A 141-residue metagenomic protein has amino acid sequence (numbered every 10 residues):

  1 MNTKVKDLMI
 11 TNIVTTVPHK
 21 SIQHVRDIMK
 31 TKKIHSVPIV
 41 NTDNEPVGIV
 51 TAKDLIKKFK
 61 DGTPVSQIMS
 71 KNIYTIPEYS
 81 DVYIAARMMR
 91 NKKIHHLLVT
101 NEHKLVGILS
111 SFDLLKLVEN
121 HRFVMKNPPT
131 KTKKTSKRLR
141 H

Functional and structural regions predicted by a protein language model:
N2-I13, G62-I73: Bateman (tandem CBS) regulatory domains
D7, S21-H24, P38, T51-L55 (+3 more regions): Histidine- and aromatic-rich ligand-binding microenvironments
T15-K33, V40, I76-K93, V99-N101 (+1 more regions): The conserved cystathionine-beta-synthase
G48-K53, H95, T100, G107-L115: Short hydrophobic beta-strand motif reused across regulatory alpha/beta modules
K57-T63, F123: Short, charge-rich, low-complexity interaction segments located in flexible loops at or near secondary-structure
E78, K104-H141: Cytosolic regulatory modules rich in charged/polar residues
